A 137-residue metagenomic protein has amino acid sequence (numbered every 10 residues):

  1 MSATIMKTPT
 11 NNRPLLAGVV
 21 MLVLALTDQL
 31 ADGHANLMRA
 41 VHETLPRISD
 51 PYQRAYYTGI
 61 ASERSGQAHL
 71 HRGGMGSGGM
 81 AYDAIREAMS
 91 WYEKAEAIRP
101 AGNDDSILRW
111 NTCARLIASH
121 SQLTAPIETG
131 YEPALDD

Functional and structural regions predicted by a protein language model:
T4-P9, T44, K94-A95: Canonical positions in the second alpha-helix
K7-P14, D28-D32: Short helix-loop boundary/capping segments at the starts of domains
N12-L26, S49-G73, D104-L116: Amphipathic alpha-helical repeat scaffolds of TPR domains
L26-R47, Y57-K94, S119-A134: Short coil/linker segments at helix-helix boundaries
A97, G102-D137: Terminal, low-structured helical/coil segments at or just beyond the last alpha-helical repeat
